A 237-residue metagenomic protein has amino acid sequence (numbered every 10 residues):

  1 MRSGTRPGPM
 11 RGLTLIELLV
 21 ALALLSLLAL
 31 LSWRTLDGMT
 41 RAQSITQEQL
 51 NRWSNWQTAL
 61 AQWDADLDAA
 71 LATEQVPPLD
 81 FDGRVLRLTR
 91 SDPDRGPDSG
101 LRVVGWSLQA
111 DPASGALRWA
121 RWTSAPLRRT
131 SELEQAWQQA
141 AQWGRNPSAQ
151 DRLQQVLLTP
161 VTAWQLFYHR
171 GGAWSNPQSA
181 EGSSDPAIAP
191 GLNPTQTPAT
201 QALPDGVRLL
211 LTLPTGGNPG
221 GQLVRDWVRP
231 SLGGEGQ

Functional and structural regions predicted by a protein language model:
R2-R6, M10-D68: Aliphatic-rich helix starts adjacent to a transmembrane/signal segment
L13, V104, D205-V207: Residue-level detector of short, conserved catalytic/binding motifs and their immediate flanks
L67-R90: Short, glycine/small-hydrophobic-rich surface segments
P78, R95-G96, A199: Short secondary-structure boundary/capping segments within folded domains
F81, S99-L101, A202: Short, surface-exposed loop/turn motifs at beta-strand boundaries within globular domains
F81-T89, L117, P204-R208: Short, hydrophobic/aromatic-rich segments at coil-to-beta transitions
R87-S179: Type IV pilin-like appendage domain
Q155-Q237: Short linear sequence signals and composition-biased patches located at protein termini or domain-edge surfaces
